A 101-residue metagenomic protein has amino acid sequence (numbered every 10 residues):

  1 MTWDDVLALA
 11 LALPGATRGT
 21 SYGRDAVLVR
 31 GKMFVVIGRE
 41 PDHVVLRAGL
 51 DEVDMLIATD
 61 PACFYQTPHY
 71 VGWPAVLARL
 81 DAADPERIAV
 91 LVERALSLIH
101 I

Functional and structural regions predicted by a protein language model:
T2-P14: Amphipathic alpha-helical segments
D5, T20-V76, A82: Short, conserved beta-strand/beta-arch hydrophobic-aromatic motifs that form part of recognition grooves or interface
L11-A12, A58, S97: Solvent-exposed polar/charged
A58, I88-V90: Short, charged, solvent-exposed linker or helix-capping segments at domain edges/interfaces that act as flexible hinges
L80-I88: Ordered, amphipathic secondary-structure segments that act as subunit-interaction surfaces in large macromolecular
L91-L96: Short amphipathic C-terminal alpha-helix that caps PH/PH-like domains
I99-I101: Conserved small/polar residues in nucleotide/adenosyl-binding loops
